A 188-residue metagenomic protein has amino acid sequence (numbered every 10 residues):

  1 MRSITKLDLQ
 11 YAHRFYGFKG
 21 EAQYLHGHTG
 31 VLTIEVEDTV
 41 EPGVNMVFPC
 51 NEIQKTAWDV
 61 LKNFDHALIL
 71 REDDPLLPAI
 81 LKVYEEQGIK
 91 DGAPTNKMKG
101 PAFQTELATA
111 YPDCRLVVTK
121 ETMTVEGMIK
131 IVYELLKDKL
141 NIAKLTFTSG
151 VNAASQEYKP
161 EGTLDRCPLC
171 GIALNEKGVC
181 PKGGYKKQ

Functional and structural regions predicted by a protein language model:
M1-T163: Charge-rich, low-complexity N-terminal segments
K159-P160, Y185-Q188: Short hydrophobic/aromatic patches at helix-to-coil boundaries
L164-I172: Disulfide-bonded cysteine-rich modules in secreted/extracellular proteins, activating on the conserved Cys frameworks
G171, P181-Y185: Cys/His-coordinated zinc-binding microdomains
N175-V179, Q188: Short Cys/His-rich "knuckle" micro-motifs
